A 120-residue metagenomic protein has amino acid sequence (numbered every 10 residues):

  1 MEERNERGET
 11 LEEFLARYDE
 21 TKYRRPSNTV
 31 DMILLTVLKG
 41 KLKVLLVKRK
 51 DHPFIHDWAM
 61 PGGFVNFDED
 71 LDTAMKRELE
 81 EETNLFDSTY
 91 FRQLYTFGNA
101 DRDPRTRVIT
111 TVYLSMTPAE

Functional and structural regions predicted by a protein language model:
E2-E13: Entry/capping segment at the start of metal-dependent catalytic domains with acidic active-site entry clusters
N5, L38, D103: Acidic surface patches and DE-rich sequence motifs
E12-A59, D72: N-terminal strand-loop-strand
P26-N28, D72-K76, N84-E120: Active-site segment of metal-dependent pyrophosphate-handling enzymes, primarily the Nudix hydrolase catalytic core
T36, E82-T83: A generic secondary-structure signal for well-formed alpha-helical elements
P61, M75, L79: Hydrophobic alpha-helical positions that pack around
